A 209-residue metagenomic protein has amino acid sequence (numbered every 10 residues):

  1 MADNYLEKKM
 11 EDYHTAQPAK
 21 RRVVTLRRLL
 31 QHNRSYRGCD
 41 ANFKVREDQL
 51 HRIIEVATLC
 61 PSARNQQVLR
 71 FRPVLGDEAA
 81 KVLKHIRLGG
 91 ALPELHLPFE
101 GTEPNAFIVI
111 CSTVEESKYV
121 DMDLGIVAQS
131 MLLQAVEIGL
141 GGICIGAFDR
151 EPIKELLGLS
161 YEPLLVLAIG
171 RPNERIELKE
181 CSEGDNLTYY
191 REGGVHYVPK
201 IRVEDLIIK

Functional and structural regions predicted by a protein language model:
M1-K209: Acidic, surface-exposed loops and disordered segments
